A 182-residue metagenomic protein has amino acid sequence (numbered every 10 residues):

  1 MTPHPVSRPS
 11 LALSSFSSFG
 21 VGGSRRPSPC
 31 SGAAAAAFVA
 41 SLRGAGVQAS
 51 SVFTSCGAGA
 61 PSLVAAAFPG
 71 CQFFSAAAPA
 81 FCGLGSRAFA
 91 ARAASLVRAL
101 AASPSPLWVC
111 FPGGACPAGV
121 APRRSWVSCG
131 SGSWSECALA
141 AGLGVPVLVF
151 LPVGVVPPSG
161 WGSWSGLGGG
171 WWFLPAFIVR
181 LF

Functional and structural regions predicted by a protein language model:
P3-G170, P175-A176: Acidic/glycine-enriched connector segments
F177-F182: A conserved mid-domain beta-alpha-beta active-site/ligand-binding segment of alpha/beta enzyme cores
